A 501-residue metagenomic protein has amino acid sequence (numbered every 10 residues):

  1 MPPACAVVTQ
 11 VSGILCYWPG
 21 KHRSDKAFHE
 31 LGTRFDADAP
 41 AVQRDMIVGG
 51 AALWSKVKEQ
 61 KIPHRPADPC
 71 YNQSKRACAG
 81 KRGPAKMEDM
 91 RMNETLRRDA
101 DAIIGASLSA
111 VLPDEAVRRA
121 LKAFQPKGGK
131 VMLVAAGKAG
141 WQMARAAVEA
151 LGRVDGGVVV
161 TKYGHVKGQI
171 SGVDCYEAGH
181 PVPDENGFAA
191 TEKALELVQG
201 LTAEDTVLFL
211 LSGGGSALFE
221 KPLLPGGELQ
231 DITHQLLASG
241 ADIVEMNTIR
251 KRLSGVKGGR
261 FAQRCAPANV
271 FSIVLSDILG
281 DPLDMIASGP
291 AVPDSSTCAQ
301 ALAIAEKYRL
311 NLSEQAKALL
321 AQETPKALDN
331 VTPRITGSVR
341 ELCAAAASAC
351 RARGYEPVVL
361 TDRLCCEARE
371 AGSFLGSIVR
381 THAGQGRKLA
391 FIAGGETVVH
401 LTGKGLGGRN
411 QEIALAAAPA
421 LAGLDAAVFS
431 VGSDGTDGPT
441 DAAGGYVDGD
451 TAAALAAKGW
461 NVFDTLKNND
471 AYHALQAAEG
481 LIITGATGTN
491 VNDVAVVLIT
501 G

Functional and structural regions predicted by a protein language model:
D89-V134, Q142-M143: An N-terminal, well-structured beta->alpha segment
A146-G156, I170-C175, L195, Q199 (+5 more regions): A glycine- and small-aliphatic-rich helix-loop capping segment at beta-alpha/alpha-beta transitions that lines
T161-E204, E245, I249-R250: Glycine-rich oxoanion-binding loops at beta->alpha junctions
P225-N311: Internal gly/pro-rich beta-alpha loop/helix module that stabilizes soluble enzyme cofactors or their anionic handles
R250, F271, P293-F374, I378: Accessory alpha-helical/coil subdomains and C-terminal extensions that flank or cap enzyme catalytic cores
L415-G501: Internal helix-turn-beta structural module
